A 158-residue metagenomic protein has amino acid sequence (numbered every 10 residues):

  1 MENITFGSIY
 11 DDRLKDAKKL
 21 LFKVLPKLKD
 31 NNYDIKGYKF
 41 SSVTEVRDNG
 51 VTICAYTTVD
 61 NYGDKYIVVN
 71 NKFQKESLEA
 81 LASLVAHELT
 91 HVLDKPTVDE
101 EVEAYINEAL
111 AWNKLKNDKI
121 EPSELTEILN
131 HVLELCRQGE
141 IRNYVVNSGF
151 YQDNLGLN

Functional and structural regions predicted by a protein language model:
M1-N49: A metal-dependent hydrolase signature that marks the N-terminal structural subdomain at the beginning of catalytic folds
R13-K27, E88, E124-H131, L135 (+2 more regions): Charge-rich, solvent-exposed alpha-helical interaction surfaces
L21, Y38-F40, I67-V69, V85-A86: Hydrophobic beta-strand residues in large extracellular and virion-surface proteins
T44-E79, V92-K95: Active-site scaffold of zinc-dependent metalloenzymes
A80-E88: Short alpha-helical catalytic segment bearing the HExxH-like zincin motif of zinc-dependent metalloproteases
P96-L133: Post-HExxH zinc-binding segment in Zn-dependent metallohydrolases
Q138-N158: Pan-zinc metallopeptidase signature
